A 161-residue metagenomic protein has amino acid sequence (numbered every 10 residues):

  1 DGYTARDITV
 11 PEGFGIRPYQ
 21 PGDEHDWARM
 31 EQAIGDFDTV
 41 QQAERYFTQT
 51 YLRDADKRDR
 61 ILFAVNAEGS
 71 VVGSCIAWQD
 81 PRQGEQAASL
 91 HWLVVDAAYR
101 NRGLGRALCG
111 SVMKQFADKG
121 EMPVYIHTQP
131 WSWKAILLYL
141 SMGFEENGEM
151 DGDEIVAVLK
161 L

Functional and structural regions predicted by a protein language model:
D1-E12, Q20: Acyl-donor-binding surface of acyltransferase catalytic domains
G15-W27: A short beta-loop-alpha structural element at the N-terminal edge of CoA-dependent acyl/N-acetyltransferase catalytic
Y19, L93-V95, T128: Hydrophobic adenine-recognition pocket in adenosine-nucleotide-binding enzymes
Q32-V95: A conserved beta-strand-loop-helix scaffold within acyl/acetyltransferase catalytic domains
W92-V95, N101-D118, L137-S141: Conserved acetyl-CoA-binding loop-helix of GNAT-fold acetyltransferases
F116-T128: Conserved GNAT acetyl-CoA-binding A-motif
I126-A135, G152-V158: Conserved beta-strand-loop-alpha-helix junction that forms the acyl-donor binding cleft
L140-E149: Conserved acetyl-CoA-binding loop of GNAT-fold acetyltransferases
